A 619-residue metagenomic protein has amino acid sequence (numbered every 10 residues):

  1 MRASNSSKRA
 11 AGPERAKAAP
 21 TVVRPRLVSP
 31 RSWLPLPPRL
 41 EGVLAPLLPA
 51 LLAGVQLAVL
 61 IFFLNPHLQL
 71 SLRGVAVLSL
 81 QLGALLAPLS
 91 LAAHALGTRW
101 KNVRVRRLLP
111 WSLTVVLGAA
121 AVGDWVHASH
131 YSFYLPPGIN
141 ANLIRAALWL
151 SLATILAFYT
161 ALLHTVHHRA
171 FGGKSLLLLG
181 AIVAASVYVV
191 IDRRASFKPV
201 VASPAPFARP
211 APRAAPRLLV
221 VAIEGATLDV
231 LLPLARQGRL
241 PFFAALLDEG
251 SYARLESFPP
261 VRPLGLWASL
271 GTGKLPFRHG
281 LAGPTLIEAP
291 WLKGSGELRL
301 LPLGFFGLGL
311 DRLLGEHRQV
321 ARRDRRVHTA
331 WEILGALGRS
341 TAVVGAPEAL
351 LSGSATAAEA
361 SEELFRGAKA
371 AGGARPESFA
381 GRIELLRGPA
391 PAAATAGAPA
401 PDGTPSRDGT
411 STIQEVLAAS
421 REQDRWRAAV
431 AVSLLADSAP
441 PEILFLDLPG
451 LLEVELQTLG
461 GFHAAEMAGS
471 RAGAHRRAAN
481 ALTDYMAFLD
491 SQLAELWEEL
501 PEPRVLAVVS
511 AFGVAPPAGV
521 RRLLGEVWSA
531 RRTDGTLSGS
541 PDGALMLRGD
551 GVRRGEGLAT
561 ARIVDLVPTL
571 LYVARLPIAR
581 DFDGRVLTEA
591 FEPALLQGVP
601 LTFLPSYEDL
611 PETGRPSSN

Functional and structural regions predicted by a protein language model:
P20-V200, K274-A472: His/Asp/Glu-rich, glycine-adjacent segments that coordinate divalent cations and/or stabilize oxyanion chemistry on
V23-P25, D192-R254: Active-site-proximal N-terminal segment of extracellular/periplasmic enzymes that hydrolyze or transfer
R73-V77, D229-T285, S340-V344: Short, structured active-site-proximal loop/turn typified by the sulfatase FGly-forming signature C/S-X-P-X-R
P204-A208, V505-R548, V599-F603: Histidine-centered active-site microenvironments of extracellular/periplasmic hydrolases and transferases
A211-L232, A245-L246, L270, L334 (+8 more regions): Beta-strand elements within well-structured catalytic alpha/beta cores of enzymes that handle phosphate/sulfate esters
Y252, L523-L576, P593: Substrate-binding rim/cap in mid-to-C-terminal beta-strand-loop elements of soluble/periplasmic
Y252-K274, V344-S354, D447-G450, F512-P516 (+1 more regions): Short, solvent-exposed turn/loop segments enriched in Gly/Ser/Thr/Pro and often Arg
A515-V520, L558-D565, V573-D609: Polar, surface-exposed loop/tail segments that function as active-site lids or cofactor/substrate-recognition elements
